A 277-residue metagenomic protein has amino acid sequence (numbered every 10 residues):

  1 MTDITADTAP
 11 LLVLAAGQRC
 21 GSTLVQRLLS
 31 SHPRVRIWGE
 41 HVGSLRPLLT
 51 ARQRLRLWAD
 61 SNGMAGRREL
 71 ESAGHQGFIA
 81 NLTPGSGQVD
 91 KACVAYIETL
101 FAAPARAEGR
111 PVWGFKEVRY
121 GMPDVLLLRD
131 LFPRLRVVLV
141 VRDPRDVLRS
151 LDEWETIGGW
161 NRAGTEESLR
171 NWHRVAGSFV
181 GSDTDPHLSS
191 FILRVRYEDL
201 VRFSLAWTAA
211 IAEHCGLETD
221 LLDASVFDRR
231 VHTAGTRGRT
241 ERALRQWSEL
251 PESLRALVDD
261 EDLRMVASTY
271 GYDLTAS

Functional and structural regions predicted by a protein language model:
M1-V13, D152-E155, V180-H187, E213-S277: PAPS-dependent sulfotransferases, especially Golgi type II membrane carbohydrate sulfotransferases
A16-G17: P-loop (Walker A) phosphate-binding loop of NTP-binding proteins
T23-V35: A conserved segment at the C-terminal end of the G1
S31, G43-S44, D146, R202: Active-site micro-motifs of SAM-dependent methyltransferase domains
R36-G121: PAPS-dependent sulfation machinery
P47-Q53, R149-E153, A206-T208, A234-R239: Short aromatic-enriched loop/helix-cap "lid" or pocket-rim segments at secondary-structure transitions that line
W58-G66, G158-L169, E241-E249: A polyampholytic, Gly/Pro-enriched intrinsically disordered region
P104-L222: PAPS-dependent sulfotransferase catalytic domain
